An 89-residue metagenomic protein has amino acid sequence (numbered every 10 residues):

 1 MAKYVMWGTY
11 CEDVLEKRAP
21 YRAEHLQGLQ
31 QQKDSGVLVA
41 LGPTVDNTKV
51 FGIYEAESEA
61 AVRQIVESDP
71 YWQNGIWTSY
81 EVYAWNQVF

Functional and structural regions predicted by a protein language model:
M1-F89: Conserved, structured core segments of small domains
